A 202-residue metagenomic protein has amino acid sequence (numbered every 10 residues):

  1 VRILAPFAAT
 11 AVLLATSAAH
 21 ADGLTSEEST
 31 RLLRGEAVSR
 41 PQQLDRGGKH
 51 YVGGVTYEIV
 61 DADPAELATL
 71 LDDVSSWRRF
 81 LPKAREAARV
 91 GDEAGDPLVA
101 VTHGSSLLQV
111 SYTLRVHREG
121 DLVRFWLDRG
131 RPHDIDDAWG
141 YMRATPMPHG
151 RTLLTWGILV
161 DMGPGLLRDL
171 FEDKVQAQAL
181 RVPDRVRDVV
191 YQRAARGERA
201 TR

Functional and structural regions predicted by a protein language model:
A5-A15: Bacterial N-terminal signal peptides
A21, L153, L159-R202: A conserved amphipathic terminal alpha-helix motif
A21-D92, D188: Hydrophobic ligand-binding cavity/cleft-lining segments
D22, T30-R31, S105-R151, L159 (+1 more regions): Hydrophobic-ligand binding "helix-grip"
G35-R40, D92-A100, G120-W126: Short, hydrophobic/aromatic-rich segments at coil-to-beta transitions
Y51-Y57, D96, L122, W139 (+1 more regions): Intrinsic-disorder/low-complexity, polar/charged segments enriched in Ser/Thr/Lys/Arg/Asp/Glu/Gln
E58-A65, L71, S75, D134-I135 (+1 more regions): Soluble non-cytosolic domains of exported or imported proteins
S76-Q109, T201: Short beta-edge strand/loop motif at the mouth of beta-sheet-based domains
